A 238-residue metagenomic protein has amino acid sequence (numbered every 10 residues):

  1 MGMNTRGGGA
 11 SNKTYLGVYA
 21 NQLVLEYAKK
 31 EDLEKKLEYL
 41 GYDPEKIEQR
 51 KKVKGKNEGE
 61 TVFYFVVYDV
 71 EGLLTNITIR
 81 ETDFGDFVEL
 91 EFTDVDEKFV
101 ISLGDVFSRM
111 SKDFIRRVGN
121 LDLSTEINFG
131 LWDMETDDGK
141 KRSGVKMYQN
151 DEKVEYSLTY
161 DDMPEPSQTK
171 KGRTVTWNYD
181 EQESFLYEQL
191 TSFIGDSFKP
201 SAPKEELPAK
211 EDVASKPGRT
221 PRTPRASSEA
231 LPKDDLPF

Functional and structural regions predicted by a protein language model:
M1, G41, P208-P217, D234: Compositionally biased, intrinsically disordered low-complexity regions used as flexible
M1-V100, D113-G119, M134-S184, T191-G195: OB-fold ssDNA-binding interfaces and closely related basic DNA-contact patches used across DNA replication/repair
G104-D113: Short, structured beta-strand/loop micro-motifs enriched in basic residues and often containing a Trp
K171-G218, P224: Eukaryotic intrinsically disordered, low-complexity regulatory regions
S215-K216, T220-F238: Short acidic, low-complexity intrinsically disordered linear motifs used for protein-protein interactions
